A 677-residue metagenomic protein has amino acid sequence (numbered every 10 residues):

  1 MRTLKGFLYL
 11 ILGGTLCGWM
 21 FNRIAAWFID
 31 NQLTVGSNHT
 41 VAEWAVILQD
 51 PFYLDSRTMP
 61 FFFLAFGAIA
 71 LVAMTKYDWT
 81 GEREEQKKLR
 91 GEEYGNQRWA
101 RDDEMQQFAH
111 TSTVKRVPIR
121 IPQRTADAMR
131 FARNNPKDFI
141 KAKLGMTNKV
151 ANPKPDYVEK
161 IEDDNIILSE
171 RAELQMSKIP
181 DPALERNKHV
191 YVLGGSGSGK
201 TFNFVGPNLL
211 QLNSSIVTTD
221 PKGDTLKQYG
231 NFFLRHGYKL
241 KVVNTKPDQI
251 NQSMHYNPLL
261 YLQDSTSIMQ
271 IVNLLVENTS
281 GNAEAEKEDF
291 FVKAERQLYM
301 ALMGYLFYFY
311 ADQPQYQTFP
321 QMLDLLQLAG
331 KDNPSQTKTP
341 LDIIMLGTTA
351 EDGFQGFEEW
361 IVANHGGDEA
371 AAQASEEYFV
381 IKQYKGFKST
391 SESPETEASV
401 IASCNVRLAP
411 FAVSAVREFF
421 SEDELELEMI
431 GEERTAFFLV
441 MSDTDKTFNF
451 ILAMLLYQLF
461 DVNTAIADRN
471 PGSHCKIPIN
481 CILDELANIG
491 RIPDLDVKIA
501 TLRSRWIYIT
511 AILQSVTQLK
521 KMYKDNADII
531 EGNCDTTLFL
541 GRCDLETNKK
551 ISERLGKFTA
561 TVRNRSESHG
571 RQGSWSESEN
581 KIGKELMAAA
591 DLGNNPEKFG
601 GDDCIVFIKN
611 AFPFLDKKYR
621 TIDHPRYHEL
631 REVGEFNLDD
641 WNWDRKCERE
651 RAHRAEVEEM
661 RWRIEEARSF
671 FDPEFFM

Functional and structural regions predicted by a protein language model:
M1-S198, F202-P207, S568-H569, I582 (+1 more regions): Basic- and hydrophobic-enriched, low-structure N-terminal and domain-boundary segments that flank ATP-binding catalytic
G14, I499-S504, Y508-I605, M660-W662: Conserved ATP-driven motor cores of ASCE-family P-loop NTPases powering translocation/secretion/packaging/pilus
G18, F450-Y457, N580-M587: Hydrophobic alpha-helical segments involved in membrane association or supramolecular assembly
F21, E173, A183-I507, M522 (+4 more regions): P-loop NTPase motor domains
T147-V150, K154, T447, D623-R626: A short local loop/turn or secondary-structure capping micro-motif enriched for an aromatic residue
K154-Y157, Q175-M176, S280-F290, D312 (+2 more regions): Low-complexity, polar-biased intrinsically disordered regions enriched in Pro/Ser/Thr/Gly
K178, F614-D623: Short amphipathic beta-strand/extended segments with alternating polar/hydrophobic composition
F232-R235, N257-L259, D525-I529, E553-F558 (+1 more regions): Short secondary-structure boundary/capping segments
